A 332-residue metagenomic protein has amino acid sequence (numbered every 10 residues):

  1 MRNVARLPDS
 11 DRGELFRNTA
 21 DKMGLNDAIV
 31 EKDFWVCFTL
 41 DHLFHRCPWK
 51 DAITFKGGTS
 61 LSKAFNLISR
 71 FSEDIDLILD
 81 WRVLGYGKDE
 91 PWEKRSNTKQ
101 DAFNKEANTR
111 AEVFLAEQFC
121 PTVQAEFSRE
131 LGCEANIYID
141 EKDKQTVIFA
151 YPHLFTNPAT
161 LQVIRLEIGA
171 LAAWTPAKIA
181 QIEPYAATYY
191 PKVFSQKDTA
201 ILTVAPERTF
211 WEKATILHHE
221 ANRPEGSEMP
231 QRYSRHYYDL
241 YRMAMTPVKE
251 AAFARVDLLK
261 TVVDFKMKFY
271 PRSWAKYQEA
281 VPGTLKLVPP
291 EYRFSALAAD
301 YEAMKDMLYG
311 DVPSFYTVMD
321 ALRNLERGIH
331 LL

Functional and structural regions predicted by a protein language model:
M1-I53, F65-S69, I75, W81-L332: Structured mid-to-C-terminal alpha-helical surface segments
F55-T59: Glycine-rich beta-strand-to-loop/alpha-helix junction loops that act as flexible
S62: Betabetaalpha-Me/HNH-type nuclease active-site subdomain
